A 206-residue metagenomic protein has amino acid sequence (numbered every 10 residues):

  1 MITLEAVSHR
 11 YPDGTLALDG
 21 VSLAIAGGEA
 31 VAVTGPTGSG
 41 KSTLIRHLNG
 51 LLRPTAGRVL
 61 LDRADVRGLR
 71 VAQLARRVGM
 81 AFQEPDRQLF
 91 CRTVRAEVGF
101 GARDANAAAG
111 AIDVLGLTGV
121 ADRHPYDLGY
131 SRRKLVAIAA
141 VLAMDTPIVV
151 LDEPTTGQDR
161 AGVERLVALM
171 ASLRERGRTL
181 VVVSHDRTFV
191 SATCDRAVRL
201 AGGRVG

Functional and structural regions predicted by a protein language model:
T34-P36: The feature captures the beta-strand-to-loop junction immediately N-terminal to the Walker
N49: Helix-to-loop junction immediately C-terminal to a conserved catalytic motif
G57-D65, L74: Conserved ABC transporter NBD signature motif
N106-V120: Conserved ABC ATPase "signature" region
H124-L128, R132: Conserved ABC ATPase signature
V141-L142: ABC ATPase C-loop
V149-D152: Catalytic Walker B motif of ABC-type/P-loop ATPase nucleotide-binding domains
S184-H185: H-loop/switch region of ABC-family ATPase nucleotide-binding domains
